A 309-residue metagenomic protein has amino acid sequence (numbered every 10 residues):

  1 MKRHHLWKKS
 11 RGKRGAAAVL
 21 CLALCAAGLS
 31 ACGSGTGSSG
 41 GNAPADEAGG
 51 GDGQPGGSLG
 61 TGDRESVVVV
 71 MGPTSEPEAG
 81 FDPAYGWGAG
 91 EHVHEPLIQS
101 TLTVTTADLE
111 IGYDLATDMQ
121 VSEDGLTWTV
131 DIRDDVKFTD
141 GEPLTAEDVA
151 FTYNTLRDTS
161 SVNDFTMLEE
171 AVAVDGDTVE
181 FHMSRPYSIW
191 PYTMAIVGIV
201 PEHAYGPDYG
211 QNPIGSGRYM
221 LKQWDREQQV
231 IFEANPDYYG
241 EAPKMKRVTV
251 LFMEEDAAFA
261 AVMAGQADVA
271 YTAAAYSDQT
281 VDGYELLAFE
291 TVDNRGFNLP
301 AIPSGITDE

Functional and structural regions predicted by a protein language model:
M1-V67, E110: Short, low-complexity disordered leader/linker segments with a strong preference for bacterial N-terminal type II
M71-V121, I214: N-terminal lobe/hinge region of extracytoplasmic solute-binding protein
T117-T159: Aromatic- and charge-enriched surface segment that lines or borders ligand/interaction sites
Q120, D124-T127, N163-A204: Surface-exposed binding/hinge segments that line and control ligand-binding clefts or catalytic entry sites
T145-T152, G176-E180, G217-R218, K246-R247 (+1 more regions): Alpha-helical secondary-structure segments
F165-T166, D278-D293: Ligand-binding "clamshell"
T193-P243, R247, A257: Gly/Pro-rich hinge or "lid" segments in bacterial periplasmic/extracellular proteins
P236-Q279: Ligand-site clamp/hinge motif
